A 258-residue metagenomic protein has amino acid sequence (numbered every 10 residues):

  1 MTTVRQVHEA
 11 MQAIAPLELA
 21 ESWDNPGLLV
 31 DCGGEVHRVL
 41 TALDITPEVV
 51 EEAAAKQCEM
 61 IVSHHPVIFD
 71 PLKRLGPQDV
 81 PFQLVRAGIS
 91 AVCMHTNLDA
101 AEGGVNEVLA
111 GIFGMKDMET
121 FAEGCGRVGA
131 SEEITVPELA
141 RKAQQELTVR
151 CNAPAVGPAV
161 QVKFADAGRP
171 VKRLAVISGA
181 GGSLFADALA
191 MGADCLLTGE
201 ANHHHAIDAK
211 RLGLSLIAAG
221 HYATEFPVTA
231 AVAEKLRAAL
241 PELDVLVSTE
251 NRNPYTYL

Functional and structural regions predicted by a protein language model:
M1-L258: Hydrophobic structural segments
